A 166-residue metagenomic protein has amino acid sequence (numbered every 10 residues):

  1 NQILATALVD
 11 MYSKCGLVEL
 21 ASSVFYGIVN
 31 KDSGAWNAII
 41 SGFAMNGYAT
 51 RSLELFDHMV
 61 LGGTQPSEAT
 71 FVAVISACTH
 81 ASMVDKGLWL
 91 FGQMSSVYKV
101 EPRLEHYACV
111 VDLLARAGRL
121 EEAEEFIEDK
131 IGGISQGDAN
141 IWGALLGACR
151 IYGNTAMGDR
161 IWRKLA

Functional and structural regions predicted by a protein language model:
N1-A166: Alpha-helical hairpin repeat boundaries in alpha-solenoid proteins
